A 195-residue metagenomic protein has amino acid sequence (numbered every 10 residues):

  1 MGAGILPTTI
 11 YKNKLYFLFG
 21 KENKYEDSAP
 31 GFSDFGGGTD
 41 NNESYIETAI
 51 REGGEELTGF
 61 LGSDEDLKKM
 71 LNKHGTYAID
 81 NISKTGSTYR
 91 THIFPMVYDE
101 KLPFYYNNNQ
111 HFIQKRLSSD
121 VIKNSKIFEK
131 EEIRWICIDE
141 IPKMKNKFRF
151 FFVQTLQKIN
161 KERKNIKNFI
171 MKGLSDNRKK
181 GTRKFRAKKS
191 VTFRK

Functional and structural regions predicted by a protein language model:
M1-F35, H92: N-terminal strand-loop-strand
A3, H74-Y77, T182: Short alpha-helical segments and helix-capping/turn motifs at coil-helix boundaries
Y11-K12, E26, S83-G86, K126-F128: Extracellular/periplasmic catalytic domains that process cell-envelope and extracellular macromolecules
L18-E22, N72-A78, I133: Extended hydrophobic secondary-structure segments that form protein cores and membrane-embedded regions
Y25-P30, T91-I93, E100-K195: Nudix hydrolase/Nudix homology domain
D34-H74, H92: The catalytic Nudix box helix
G62-S118: Acidic, glycine-rich loop-and-strand cores that form catalytic or ligand-binding grooves in diverse globular domains
